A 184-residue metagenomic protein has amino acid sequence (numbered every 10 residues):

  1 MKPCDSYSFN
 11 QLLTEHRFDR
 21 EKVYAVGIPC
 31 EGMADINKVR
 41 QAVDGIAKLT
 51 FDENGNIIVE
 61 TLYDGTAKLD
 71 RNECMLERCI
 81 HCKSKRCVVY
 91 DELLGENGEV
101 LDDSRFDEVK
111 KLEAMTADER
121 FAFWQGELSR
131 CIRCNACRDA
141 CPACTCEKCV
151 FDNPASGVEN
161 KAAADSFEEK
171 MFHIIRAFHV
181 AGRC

Functional and structural regions predicted by a protein language model:
M1-W124, P142: Iron-sulfur-associated redox domains of electron-transfer enzymes in respiratory and anaerobic energy metabolism
C4, C79-C82, C131-C137, C141-C144 (+2 more regions): Short cysteine clusters
A25-G27, A136, A140-A143, V158 (+2 more regions): Small-side-chain structural scaffolding
N72-M75, E127-C137, V180: Short metal-coordination and nucleic-acid-contact micro-motifs, chiefly zinc-binding Cys/His arrays
V100-S129, C146-C184: Ferredoxin-type iron-sulfur electron-transfer modules in oxidoreductases and energy-metabolism complexes
